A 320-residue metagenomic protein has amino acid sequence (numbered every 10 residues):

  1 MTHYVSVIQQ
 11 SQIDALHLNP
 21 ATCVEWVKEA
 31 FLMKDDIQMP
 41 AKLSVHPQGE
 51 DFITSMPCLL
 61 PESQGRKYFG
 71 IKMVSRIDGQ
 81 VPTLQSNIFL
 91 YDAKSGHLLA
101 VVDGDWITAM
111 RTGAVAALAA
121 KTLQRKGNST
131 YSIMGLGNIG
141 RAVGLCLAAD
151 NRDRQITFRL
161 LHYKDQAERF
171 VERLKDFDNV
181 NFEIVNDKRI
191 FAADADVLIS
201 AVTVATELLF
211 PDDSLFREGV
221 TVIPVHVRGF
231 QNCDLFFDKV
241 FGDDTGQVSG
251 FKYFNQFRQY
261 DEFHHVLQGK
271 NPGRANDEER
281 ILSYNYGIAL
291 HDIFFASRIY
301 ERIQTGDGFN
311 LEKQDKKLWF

Functional and structural regions predicted by a protein language model:
M1-A109, A117, Q124-G127, D261 (+3 more regions): N-terminal ligand-binding/catalytic initiation module
L18, K28-I37, K121-R125, A149-R152 (+3 more regions): Generic secondary-structure signature for well-ordered alpha-helical cores
A116, G127-A148, L161-Q166: Glycine-rich adenosine-cofactor-binding loop
L123-T130, R154, R217-E218: Short helix-loop-beta connector
S132, T157-R159, E183: A structural signal for isolated positions on well-ordered beta-strands in alpha/beta enzyme cores
D150-L174: NAD(P)-binding Rossmann-fold cofactor-contacting core
N179-N255: Rossmann-like adenosine-cofactor binding region
G229, C233-F320: Adenosine-phosphate binding glycine-rich loop
